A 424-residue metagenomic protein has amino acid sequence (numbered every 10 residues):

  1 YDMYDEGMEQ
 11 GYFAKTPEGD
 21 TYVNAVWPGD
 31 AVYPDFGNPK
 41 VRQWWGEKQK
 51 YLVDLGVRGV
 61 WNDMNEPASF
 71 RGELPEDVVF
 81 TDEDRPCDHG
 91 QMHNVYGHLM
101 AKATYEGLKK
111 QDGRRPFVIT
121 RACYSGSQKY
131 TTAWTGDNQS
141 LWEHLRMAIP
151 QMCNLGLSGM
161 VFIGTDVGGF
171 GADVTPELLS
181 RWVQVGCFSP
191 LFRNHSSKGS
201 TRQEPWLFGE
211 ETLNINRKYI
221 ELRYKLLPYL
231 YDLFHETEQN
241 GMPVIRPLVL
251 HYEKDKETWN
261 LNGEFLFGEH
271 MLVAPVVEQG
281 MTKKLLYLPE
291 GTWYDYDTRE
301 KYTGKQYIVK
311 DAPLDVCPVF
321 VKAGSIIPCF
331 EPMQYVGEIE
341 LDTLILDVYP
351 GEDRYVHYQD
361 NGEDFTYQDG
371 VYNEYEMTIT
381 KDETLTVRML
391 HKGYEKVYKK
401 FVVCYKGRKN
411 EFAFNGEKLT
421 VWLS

Functional and structural regions predicted by a protein language model:
Y1-D315: Catalytic-domain carbohydrate-binding cleft regions of carbohydrate-active enzymes
D20-T21, K301-Y302, D364, K409 (+1 more regions): Short, solvent-exposed loop/turn motifs
D35, D63, D295, D360 (+2 more regions): Acidic/polar residues at beta-strand termini and the immediately following turn/coil
L266-F267, L288, I379-K381, F414: Generic beta-strand structural signal
G280, K305, F414-S424: Solvent-exposed, conformationally flexible loop/turn segments
Y287-T298, V402-E417: Solvent-exposed beta-hairpin/edge-strand motifs
K305-Q306, P313, K381-E383, E417-L419: Ser/Thr- and Asn-enriched, surface-exposed coil loops between beta-strands
V316, V321-F412: Accessory, solvent-exposed terminal regions and/or long lumenal/extracellular loops of proteins
